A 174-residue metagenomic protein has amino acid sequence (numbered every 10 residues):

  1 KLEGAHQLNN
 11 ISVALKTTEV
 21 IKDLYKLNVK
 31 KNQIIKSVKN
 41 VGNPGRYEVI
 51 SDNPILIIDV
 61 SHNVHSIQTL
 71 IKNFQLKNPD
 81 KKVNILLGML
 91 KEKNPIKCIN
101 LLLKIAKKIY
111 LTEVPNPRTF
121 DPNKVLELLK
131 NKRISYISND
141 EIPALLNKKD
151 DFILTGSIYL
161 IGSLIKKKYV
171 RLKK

Functional and structural regions predicted by a protein language model:
K1-K108: Nucleotide phosphate-binding/pyrophosphate-handling subdomain across enzymes that bind or process nucleotide phosphates
K1-L8, V13, Y136-N139, L160-K167: Short, basic, helix/turn surface patches
D23-L27, K166-K174: Generic C-terminal helix-cap and adjacent flexible tail
I55-I58, V64, I96-D151: C-terminal helical cap/extension that packs against the catalytic core of soluble nucleotide-cofactor enzymes
N78-P79, K130-K132, L172: Short helix-capping segments at alpha-helix termini
L87-K91, E113-V114, G156-S157: Cofactor-binding loop segments of dinucleotide-utilizing enzymes, especially the Rossmann-like FAD- and NAD(P)+-binding
K93, P117, L160-I161: Glycine-rich nucleotide phosphate-binding loop and flanking beta-alpha elements of Rossmann-like dinucleotide-binding
I142-Y169: A glycine-rich beta-strand to alpha-helix segment that forms a phosphate/ribose-binding loop at ligand/cofactor sites
